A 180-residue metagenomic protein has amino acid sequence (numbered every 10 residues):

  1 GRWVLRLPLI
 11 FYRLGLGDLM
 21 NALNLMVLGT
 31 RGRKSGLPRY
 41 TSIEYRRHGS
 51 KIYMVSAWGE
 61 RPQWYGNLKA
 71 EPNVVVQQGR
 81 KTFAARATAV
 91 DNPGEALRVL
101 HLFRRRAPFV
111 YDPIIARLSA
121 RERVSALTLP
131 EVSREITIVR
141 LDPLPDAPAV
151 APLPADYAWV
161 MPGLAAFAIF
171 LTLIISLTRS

Functional and structural regions predicted by a protein language model:
G1-D18, T30-R31, P38, E131-S180: Short amphipathic, positively biased membrane-proximal segments that drive organelle/inner-membrane targeting
G15-N21, M26, G32, R117 (+1 more regions): Low-complexity, charge- and small-residue-enriched intrinsically disordered regions
N21-N24, L68-P72, E135: A short, compositionally biased
L23-W58: Short beta-strand segments
L28-G29, P72-A84: Short conserved beta-strand and strand-loop elements enriched in small hydrophobics with frequent Asp/Gly
S42-Y45, V76, L129-P130: Short, flexible, solvent-exposed loop/turn segments with mixed acidic/basic and small polar residues
K51-V76: Compact nucleic-acid interaction/catalytic patches
K81-A165: Charged, gly/pro-rich active-site loop segments
